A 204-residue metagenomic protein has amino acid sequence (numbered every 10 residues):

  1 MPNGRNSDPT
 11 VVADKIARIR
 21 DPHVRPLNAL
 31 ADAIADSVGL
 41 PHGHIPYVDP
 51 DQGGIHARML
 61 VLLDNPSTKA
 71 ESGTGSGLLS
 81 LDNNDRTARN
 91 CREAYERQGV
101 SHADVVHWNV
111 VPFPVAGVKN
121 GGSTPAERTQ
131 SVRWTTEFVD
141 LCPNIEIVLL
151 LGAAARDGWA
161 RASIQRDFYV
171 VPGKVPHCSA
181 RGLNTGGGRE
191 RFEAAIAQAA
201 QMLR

Functional and structural regions predicted by a protein language model:
P2-A162, R166, V170-L183, A194: A polyanion-binding, active-site-adjacent surface
T185-G187: Beta-strand-rich globular domains of non-transmembrane regions
R189-R204: A polyampholytic, Gly/Pro-enriched intrinsically disordered region
